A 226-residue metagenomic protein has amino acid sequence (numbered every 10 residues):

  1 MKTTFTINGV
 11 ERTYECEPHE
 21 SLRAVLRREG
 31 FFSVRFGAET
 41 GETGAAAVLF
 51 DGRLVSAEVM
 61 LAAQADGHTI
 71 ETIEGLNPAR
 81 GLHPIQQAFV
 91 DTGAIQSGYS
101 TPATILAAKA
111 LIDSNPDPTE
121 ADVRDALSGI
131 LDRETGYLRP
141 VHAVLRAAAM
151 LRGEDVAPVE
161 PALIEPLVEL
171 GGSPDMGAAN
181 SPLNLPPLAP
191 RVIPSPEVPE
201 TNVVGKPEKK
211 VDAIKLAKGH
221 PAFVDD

Functional and structural regions predicted by a protein language model:
M1-P190: Signature of N-terminal electron-transfer/Fe-S-associated modules in redox systems
P161-D226: N-terminal amphipathic, basic-rich helices that act as targeting or association modules
